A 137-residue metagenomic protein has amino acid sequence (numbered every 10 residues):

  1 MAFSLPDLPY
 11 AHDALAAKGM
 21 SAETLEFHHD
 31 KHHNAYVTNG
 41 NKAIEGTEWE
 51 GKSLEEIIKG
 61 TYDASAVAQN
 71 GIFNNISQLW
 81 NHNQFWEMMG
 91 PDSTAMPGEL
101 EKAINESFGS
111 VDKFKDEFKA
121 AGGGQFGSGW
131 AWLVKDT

Functional and structural regions predicted by a protein language model:
M1-T137: Feature for soluble, non-membrane regions of globular proteins
